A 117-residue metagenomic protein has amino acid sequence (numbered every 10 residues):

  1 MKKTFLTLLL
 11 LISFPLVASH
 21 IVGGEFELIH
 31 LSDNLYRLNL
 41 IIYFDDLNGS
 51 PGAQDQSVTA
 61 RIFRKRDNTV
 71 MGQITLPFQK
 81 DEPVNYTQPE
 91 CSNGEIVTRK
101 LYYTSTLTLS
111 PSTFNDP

Functional and structural regions predicted by a protein language model:
M1-V22: Bacterial Sec-dependent N-terminal signal peptides
A18-P117: Extracellular distal adhesion/interaction modules in secreted or cell-surface proteins
